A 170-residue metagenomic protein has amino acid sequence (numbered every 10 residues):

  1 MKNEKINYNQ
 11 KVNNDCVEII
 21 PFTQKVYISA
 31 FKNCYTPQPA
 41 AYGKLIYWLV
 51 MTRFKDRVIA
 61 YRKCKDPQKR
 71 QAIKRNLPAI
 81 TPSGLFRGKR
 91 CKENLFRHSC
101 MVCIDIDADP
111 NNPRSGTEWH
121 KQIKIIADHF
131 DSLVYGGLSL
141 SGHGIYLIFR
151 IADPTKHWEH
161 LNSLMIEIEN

Functional and structural regions predicted by a protein language model:
M1-C100, P110-P113: DNA replication initiation on ssDNA origins
R57, Y61, S115-G116, I145-R150: Generic alpha-helix signal with a bias toward terminal, lower-confidence helices and secondary-structure junctions
I80-P82, I104, G136, I168: Generic structural hydrophobic/aromatic packing signal, biased to beta-strands
G88-N94, I123-L140: Catalytic micro-motifs at enzyme active sites that drive phosphoryl/nucleotidyl and oxygen chemistry
C103-I104, V134-K156, H160: Histidine-centered divalent-metal-coordination microenvironment in nucleic-acid enzymes
D107: Anionic group-transfer/hydrolysis microenvironments
P113-T117, Q122-I126, I151-N170: Helical (often loop-to-helix) elements that flank the catalytic cores of nucleotide-handling enzymes
